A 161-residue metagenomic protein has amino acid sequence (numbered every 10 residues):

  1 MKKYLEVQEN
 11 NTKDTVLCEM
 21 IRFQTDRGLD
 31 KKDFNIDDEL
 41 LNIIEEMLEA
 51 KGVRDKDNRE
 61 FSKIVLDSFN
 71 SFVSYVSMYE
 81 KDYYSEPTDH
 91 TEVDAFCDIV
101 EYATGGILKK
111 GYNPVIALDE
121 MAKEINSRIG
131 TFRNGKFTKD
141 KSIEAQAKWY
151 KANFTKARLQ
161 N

Functional and structural regions predicted by a protein language model:
M1-F96, V100-N161: Flexible "arm" and connector segments at domain edges
